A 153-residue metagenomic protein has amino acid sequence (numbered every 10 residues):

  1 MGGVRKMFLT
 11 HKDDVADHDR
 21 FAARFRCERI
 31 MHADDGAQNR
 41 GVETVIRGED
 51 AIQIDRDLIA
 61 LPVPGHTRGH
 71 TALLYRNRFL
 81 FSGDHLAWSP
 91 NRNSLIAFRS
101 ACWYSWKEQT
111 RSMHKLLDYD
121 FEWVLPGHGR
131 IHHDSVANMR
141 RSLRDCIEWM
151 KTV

Functional and structural regions predicted by a protein language model:
M1-R56, R144-E148: Active-site HxH/HxHxD metal-binding segment of metal-dependent hydrolases
R5, C27, D35-A37, D57-V153: Metallo-beta-lactamase
